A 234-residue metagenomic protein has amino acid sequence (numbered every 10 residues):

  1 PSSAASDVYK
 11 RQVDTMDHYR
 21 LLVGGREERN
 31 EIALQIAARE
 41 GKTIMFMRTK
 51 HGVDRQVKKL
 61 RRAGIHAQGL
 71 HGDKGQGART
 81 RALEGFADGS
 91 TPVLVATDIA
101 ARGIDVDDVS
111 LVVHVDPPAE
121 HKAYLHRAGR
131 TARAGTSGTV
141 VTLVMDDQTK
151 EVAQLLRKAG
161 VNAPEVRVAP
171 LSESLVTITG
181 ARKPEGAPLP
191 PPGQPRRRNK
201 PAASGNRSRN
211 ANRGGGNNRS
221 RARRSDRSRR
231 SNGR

Functional and structural regions predicted by a protein language model:
P1-A5, Y9: Single conserved hydrophobic/aromatic residue that forms the stacking wall/gate of nucleotide- or nucleobase-binding
T15-K59: Conserved interdomain hinge at the start of the Helicase C-terminal
M16, A33, M45, A67 (+4 more regions): Residue-level signature of catalytic and energy-coupling elements of molecular machines, predominantly ATP/GTP-dependent
E40-K42, I65, T91, V109 (+1 more regions): Short, high-confidence coil segments that cap the C-terminus of an alpha-helix and link into the following beta-strand
T49, T97-I99, V144, R167-V168: Short secondary-structure boundary segments
K58, H66-G69, K74-T97: Conserved helicase ATPase core of P-loop NTP-dependent helicases/translocases
K58, R62, D88, V106 (+2 more regions): Arginine-glycine-biased low-complexity disordered regions
A96-V112, R130-G135: SF2 helicase motor core recognition
